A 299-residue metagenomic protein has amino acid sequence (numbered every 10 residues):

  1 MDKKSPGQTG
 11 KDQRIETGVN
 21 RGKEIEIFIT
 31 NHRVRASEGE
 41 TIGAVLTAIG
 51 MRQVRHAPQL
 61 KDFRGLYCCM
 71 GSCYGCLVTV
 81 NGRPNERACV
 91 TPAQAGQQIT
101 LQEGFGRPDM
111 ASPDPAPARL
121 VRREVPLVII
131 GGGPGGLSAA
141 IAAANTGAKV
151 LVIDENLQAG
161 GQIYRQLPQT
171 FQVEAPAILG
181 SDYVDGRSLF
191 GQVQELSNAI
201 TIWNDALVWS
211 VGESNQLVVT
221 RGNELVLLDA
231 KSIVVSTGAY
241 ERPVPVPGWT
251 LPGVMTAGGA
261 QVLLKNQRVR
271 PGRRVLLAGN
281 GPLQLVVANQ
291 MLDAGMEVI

Functional and structural regions predicted by a protein language model:
M1-R123: Signature of N-terminal electron-transfer/Fe-S-associated modules in redox systems
R33, L60-G65, I178, L207 (+1 more regions): Conserved short loop/turn motifs at secondary-structure junctions
R35-E40, G65-Y74, I129-G132, G136-S138 (+3 more regions): Cysteine-centered iron-sulfur cluster-binding motifs in ferredoxin-type domains/subunits of redox enzymes
T41-V45, S138, M255-G259: Short amphipathic alpha-helical face segments that pack within enzyme cores and frequently flank/anchor catalytic
V45, P243-P245, V286: Short helix/loop capping segments that flank catalytic or ligand/cofactor-binding pockets
R52-H56, V269-P271, E297: A short alpha-helix-loop-beta-strand transition element characteristic of N-terminal alpha/beta dinucleotide-binding
K61-D62, G82-V128, R165, D185-R274: FAD-binding core/adjacent interface of flavoenzyme oxidoreductases
L127-I129, P134-S188, P271-I299: Beta1-alpha1 glycine-rich phosphate/pyrophosphate-binding loop at the start of Rossmann-like nucleotide-binding domains
